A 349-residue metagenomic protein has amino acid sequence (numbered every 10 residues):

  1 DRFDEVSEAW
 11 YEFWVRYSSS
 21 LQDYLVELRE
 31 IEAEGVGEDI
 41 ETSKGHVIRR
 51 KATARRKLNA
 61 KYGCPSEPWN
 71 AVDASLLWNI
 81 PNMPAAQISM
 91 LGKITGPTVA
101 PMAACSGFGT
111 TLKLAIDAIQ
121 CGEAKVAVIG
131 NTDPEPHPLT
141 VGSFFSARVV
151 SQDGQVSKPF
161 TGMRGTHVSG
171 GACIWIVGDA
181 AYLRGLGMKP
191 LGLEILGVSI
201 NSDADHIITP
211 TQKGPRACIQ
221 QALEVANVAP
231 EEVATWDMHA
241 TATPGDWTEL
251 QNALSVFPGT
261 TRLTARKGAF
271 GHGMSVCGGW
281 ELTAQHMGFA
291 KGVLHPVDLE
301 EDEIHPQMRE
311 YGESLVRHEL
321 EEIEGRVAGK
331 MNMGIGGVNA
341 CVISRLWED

Functional and structural regions predicted by a protein language model:
D1-L114, S143-V168, Q251-W280: Conserved catalytic cysteine-centered active-site region of acyl-thioester-dependent Claisen-condensing enzymes
I88, F108, A115, F144 (+6 more regions): Conserved small-residue
T111, C218-A229, V256, E281 (+1 more regions): Stable alpha-helical structural segments in soluble proteins, enriched in small hydrophobic residues
K113, D117, P134-G185, R317-I323: Glycine-/small-residue-rich "gating" segment that lines the acyl/pantetheine channel and substrate pocket
E123-A147, S151-R164, V198-Q212, M238-W247 (+1 more regions): Acyl-CoA/ACP chain-elongation machinery
V150, W175-D179, L254, V342-W347: Short beta-strand-to-turn element immediately C-terminal to the catalytic PLP-Schiff-base lysine in fold type I
G154-V228, E232-T235, E348-D349: Condensing-enzyme catalytic core mediating Claisen C-C bond formation in acyl metabolism
L191, A226, P230-E232, Y311-D349: Flexible, low-complexity linker/loop segments at domain and module junctions
